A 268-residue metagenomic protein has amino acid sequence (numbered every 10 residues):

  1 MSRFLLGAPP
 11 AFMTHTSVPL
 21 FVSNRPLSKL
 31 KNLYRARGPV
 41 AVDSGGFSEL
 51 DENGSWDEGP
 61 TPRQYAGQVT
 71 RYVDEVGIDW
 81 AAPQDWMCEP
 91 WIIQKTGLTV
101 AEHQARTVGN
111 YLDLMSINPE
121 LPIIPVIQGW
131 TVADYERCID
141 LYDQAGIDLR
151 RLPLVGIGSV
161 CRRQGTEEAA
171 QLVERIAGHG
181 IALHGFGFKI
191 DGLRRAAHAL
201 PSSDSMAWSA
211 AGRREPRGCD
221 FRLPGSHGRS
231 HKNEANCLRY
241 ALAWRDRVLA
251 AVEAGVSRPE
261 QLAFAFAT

Functional and structural regions predicted by a protein language model:
M1-N110, A263-T268: Non-catalytic, usually N-terminal nucleic-acid engagement modules in DNA/RNA processing proteins
M1-T14, L50, T70, T99 (+4 more regions): Alpha/beta catalytic cores of nucleotide-metabolism and tRNA/nucleoside-modifying enzymes
R25-L27, G45-S48, S159-R162, M206-R214: Short, acidic/turn-prone active-site loops that include or flank metal/cofactor- and phosphate-binding residues
R35, E52-P62, D74-A81, M115-P119 (+4 more regions): Low-complexity, flexible helical/coil segments
Y65, V69, Y135-I139, W244 (+1 more regions): Generic structural signal of hydrophobic/aromatic residues within well-ordered alpha-helices of folded domains
T70-S203: Eukaryote-skewed repeat-based solenoidal scaffolds used as protein-protein interaction platforms, primarily
